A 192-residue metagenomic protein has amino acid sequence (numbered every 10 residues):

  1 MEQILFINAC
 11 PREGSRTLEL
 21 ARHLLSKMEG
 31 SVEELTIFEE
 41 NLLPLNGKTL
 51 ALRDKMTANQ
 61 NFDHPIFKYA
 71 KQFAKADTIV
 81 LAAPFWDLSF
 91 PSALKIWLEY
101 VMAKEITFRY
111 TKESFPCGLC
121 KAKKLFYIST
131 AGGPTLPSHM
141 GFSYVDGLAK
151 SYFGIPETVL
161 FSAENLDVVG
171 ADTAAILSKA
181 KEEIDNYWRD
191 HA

Functional and structural regions predicted by a protein language model:
M1-A103, E182-A192: N-terminal beta1-alpha1-beta2 submodule of the flavodoxin-like/Rossmannoid cofactor-binding fold
E2, G30, K123, I155-P156: A structural micro-motif
C10-G14, G132-L136, L166-V168: Short histidine/acidic/glycine/proline-rich micro-motifs that form metal- and phosphate-coordinating active-site loops
L35, I128, F161: Hydrophobic residues at beta-strand termini and immediately following loops that shape nucleotide-binding pockets
L98-V101, E105, S129, F153: Short, well-ordered alpha-helical segments in soluble proteins
A103-E113: Conserved nucleotide-sugar donor-interacting segment of glycosyltransferase catalytic cores, predominantly GT-B
T111-F153: Short, glycine-/small-residue-rich phosphate/pyrophosphate-handling segment
L136, Y144-A192: Glycine-rich phosphate/pyrophosphate-binding loop and the adjoining helix
